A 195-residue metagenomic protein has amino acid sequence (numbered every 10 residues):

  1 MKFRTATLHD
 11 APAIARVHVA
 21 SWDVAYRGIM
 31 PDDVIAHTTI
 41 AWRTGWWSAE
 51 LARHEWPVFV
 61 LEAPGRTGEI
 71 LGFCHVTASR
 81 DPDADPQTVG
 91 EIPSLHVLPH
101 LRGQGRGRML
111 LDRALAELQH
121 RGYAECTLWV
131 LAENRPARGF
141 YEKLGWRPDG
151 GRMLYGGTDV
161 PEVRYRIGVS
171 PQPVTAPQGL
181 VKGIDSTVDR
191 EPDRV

Functional and structural regions predicted by a protein language model:
M1-F3: Extreme N-terminal starter segment of soluble prokaryotic enzymes
T5-H9, V19-H100, R108-R113, E117 (+4 more regions): Acetyl-CoA-dependent GNAT
W56, V160-R164: Short hydrophobic/aromatic beta-strand or adjacent loop that forms the aromatic wall/cage of a ligand/substrate-binding
R102, L128-A137, L154-V160: Conserved beta-strand-loop-alpha-helix junction that forms the acyl-donor binding cleft
G105: Glycine-rich phosphate-binding loop
A124, R147: Short acidic/polar active-site loop segments enriched in Thr and Asp
Y141, W146: Conserved active-site tyrosine of GNAT-family acetyltransferases
